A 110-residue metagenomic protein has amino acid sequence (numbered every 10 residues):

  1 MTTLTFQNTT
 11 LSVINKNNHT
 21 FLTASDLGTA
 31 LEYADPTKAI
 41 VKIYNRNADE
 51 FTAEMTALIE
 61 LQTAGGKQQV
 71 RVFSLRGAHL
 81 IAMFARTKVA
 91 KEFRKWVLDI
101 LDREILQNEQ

Functional and structural regions predicted by a protein language model:
M1-Q110: An anion-engaging/catalytic patch
